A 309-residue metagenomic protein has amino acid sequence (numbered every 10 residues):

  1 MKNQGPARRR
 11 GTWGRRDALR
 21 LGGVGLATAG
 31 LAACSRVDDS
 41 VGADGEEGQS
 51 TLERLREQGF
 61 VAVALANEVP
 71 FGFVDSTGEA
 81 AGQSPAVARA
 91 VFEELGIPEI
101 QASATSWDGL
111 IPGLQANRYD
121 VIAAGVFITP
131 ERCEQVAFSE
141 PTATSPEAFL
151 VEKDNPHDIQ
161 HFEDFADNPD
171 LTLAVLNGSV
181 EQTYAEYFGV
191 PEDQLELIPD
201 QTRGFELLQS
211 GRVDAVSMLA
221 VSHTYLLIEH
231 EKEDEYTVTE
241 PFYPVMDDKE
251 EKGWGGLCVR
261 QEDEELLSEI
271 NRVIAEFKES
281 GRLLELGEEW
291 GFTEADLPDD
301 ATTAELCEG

Functional and structural regions predicted by a protein language model:
M1-W13, V24-G30: N-terminal secretory signal peptides
S35, P85-E94, K153-P156, L171 (+2 more regions): Extended ligand-binding regions for polar small-molecule ligands
S35-A43: Bacterial lipoprotein signal-peptidase II cleavage site
G45-A124, E134: Extracytoplasmic small-molecule ligand-binding "clamshell" domains of the periplasmic binding protein/Venus flytrap
R54, K153-T172: Flexible hinge/capping segments at coil-to-helix
A102-P112, Q160, E196-E206, S210: Short helix-initiation/N-cap motifs at beta->coil->alpha
V126-E134, E186-Y187, D214-E251: A ligand-binding cleft/hinge motif common to bilobed small-molecule-binding domains
T144-A148, E231-N271, E294-G309: Periplasmic-binding protein-like
